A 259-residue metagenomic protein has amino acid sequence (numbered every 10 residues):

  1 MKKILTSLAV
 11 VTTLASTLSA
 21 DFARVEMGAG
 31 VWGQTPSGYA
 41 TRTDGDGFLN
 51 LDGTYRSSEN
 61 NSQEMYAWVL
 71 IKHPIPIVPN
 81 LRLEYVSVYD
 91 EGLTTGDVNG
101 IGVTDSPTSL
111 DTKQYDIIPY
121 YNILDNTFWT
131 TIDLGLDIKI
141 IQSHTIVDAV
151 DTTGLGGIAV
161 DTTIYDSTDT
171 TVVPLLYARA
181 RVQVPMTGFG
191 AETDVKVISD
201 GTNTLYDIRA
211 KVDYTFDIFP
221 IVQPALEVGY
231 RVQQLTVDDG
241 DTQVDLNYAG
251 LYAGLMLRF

Functional and structural regions predicted by a protein language model:
M1-R24: Cleavable N-terminal export/targeting peptides
S19-A23, P74-P79, L124-T131, V184-F189 (+1 more regions): Short loop/turn motifs that connect adjacent beta-strands in outer-membrane beta-barrel proteins
S19-S87: Short glycine/proline- and aromatic-enriched beta-strand/turn motifs that initiate or cap beta-hairpins
A23, N61-M65, D111-Y115, T130 (+3 more regions): Residues that define the transmembrane beta-barrel architecture of outer-membrane proteins
A29, A67-H73, I117-Y121, L136-I138 (+4 more regions): Residues on the lipid-exposed face of transmembrane beta-strands in outer-membrane beta-barrel proteins
V31-T35, Y85-E91, I123, I138-H144 (+5 more regions): Transmembrane beta-strands of outer-membrane beta-barrel pores
S37-S57, Y89-L110, Q142-D169, G201 (+1 more regions): Flexible, solvent-exposed loop segments that connect beta-strands
Q223-F259: Outer-membrane beta-barrel translocator/channel fold
